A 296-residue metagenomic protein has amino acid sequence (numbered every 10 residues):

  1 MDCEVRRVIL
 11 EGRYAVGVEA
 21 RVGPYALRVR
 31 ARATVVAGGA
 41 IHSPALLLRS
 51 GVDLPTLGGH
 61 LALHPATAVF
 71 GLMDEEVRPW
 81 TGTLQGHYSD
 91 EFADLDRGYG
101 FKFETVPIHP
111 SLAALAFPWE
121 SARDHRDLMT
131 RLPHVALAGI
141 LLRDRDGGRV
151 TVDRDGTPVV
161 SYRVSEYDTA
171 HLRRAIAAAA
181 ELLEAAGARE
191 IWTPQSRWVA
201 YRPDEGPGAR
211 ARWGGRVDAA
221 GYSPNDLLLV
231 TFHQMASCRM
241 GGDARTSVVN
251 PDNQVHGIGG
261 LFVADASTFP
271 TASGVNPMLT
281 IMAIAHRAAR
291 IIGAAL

Functional and structural regions predicted by a protein language model:
C3-V8, V16-Y88, D265, I284 (+2 more regions): Glycine-rich loop(s) and the adjacent beta-strand/alpha-helix scaffold that form part
E4-E11, R189-T271, M278: A glycine-rich dinucleotide-binding beta-alpha-beta segment and adjacent secondary-structure elements that constitute
R13, P24-A26, D155-G156, N253: Detector for glycine-centered tight turns/loop "hinges" at secondary-structure junctions
V29-R30, G38-A45, T56, Y167-R174 (+5 more regions): Generic recognition of stable, solvent-exposed alpha-helical segments in well-folded globular domains
A37, R49, R143, A175-A186 (+1 more regions): Generic, well-ordered alpha-helical scaffold segments in large soluble proteins
S43, R145-R149, S247: Short, acidic Gly/Pro/Ser/Thr-rich loop/turn segments
L54-L183, E190, V217, S223 (+3 more regions): FAD cofactor-binding and catalytic pocket of flavoenzymes
T271-I292: A conserved FAD-binding loop/helix module that cradles the flavin
